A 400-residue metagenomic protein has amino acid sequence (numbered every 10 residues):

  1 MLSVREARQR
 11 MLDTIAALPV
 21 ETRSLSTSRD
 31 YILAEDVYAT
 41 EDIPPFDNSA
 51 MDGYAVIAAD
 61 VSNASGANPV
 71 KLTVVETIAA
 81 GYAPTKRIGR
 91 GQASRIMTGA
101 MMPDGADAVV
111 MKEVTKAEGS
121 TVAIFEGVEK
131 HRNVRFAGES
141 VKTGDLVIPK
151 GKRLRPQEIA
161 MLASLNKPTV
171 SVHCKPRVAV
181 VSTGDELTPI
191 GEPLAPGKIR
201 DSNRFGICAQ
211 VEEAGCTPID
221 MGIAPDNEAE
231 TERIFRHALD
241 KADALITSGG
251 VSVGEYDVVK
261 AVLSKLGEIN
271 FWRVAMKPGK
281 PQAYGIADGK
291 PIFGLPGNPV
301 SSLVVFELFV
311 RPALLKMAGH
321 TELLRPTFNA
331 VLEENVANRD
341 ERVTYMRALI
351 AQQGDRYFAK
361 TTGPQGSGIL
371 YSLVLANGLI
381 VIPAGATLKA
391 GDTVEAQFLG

Functional and structural regions predicted by a protein language model:
M1-V4, R8, E21, L25 (+16 more regions): Generic structural signal for well-ordered, non-membrane alpha-helical segments in soluble metabolic enzymes
L2, E21-S26, D30, E35 (+4 more regions): Flexible glycine/proline-rich
L2-A64, L154: Intrinsically disordered, low-complexity, positively charged segments
L2-V4, Y54-D220, L379, G400: Short, glycine/charged-enriched hinge/interface segments at domain edges or termini
V4, P168-L295, P299-V304: Helix-rich terminal scaffold detector
I15-P19, D36, M102, D145-G151 (+8 more regions): Structural signal for hydrophobic packing residues in well-ordered secondary-structure cores of soluble enzyme domains
A16, R23-L25, D47-V70, G105-S120 (+1 more regions): Short beta-strand/loop turn elements enriched in aromatics
